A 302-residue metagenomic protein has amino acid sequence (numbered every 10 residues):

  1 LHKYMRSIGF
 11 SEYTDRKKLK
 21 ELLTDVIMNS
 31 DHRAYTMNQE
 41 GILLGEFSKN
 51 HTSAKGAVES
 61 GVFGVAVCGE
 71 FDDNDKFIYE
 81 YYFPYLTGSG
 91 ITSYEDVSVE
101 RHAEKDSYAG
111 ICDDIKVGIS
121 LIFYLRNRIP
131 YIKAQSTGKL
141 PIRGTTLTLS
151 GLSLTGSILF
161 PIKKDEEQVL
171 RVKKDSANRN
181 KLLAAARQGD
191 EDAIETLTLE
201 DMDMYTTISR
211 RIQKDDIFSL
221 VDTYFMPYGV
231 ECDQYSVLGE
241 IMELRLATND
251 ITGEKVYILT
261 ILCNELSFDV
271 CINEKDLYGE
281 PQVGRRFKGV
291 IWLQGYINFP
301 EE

Functional and structural regions predicted by a protein language model:
L1-L44: N-terminal alpha-helical "arm" segments
Q39-G229: Long, hydrophobic alpha/beta structural blocks
L121-F123, D269-E274: Short amphipathic beta-strand/extended segments with alternating polar/hydrophobic composition
M226, R245-A247, K275: Eukaryotic intrinsically disordered and solvent-exposed regulatory patches
Y228-E240, R285: Short coil-to-beta-strand transition motifs
M242-V270: OB-fold (S1/OB) nucleic-acid-binding surfaces
E274-G289: Short nucleic-acid-contacting surface segments enriched for D/E, G, S/T with interspersed K/R
W292-E302: Short, Lys/Arg- and Gly-enriched loop/turn segments at beta-strand edges
